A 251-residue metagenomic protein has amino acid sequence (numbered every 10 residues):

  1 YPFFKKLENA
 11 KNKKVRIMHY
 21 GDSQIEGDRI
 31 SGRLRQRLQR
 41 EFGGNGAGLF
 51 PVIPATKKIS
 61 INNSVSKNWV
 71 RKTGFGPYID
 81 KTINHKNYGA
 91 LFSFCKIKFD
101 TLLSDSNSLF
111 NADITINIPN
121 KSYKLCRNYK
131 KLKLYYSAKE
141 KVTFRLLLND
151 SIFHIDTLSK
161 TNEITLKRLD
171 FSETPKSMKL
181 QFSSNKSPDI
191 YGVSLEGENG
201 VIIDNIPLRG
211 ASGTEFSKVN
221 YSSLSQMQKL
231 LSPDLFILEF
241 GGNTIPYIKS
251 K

Functional and structural regions predicted by a protein language model:
Y1-H19: Membrane/wall-proximal cationic-aromatic binding patches
V15-R16, I25-G27: N-terminal, post-signal-peptide region of Sec/Tat-exported proteins
D22: Extended, alpha-helix-rich binding/interface surfaces that flank or overlap catalytic cores and mediate recognition
E26-L147, T157-K251: Conserved SGNH/GDSL esterase-like catalytic core that processes O-acyl groups on lipids and polysaccharides
